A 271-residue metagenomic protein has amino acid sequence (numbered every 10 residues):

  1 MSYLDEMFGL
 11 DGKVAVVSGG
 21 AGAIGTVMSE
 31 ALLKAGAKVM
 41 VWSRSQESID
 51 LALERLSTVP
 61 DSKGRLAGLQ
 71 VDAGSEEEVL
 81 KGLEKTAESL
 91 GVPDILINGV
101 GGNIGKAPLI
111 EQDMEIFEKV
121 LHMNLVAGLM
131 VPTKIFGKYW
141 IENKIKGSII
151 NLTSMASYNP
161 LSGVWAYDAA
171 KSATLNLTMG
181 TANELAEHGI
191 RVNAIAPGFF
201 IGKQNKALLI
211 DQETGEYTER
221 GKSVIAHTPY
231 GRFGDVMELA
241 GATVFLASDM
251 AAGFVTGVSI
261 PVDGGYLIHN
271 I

Functional and structural regions predicted by a protein language model:
S2-E6, N103-K106, V244, M250-I271: Short C-terminal tail/terminal secondary-structure segment of NAD(P)H-dependent dehydrogenase/reductase domains
V14, A21-G22: Conserved glycine-rich cofactor-binding loop
A107-L109, D113-L121, V224: Substrate-binding pocket helix/loop in short-chain dehydrogenase/reductase
Q112, P160-D168, G180, L208: Active-site loop-to-helix junction immediately N-terminal to the catalytic Tyr of the SDR YXXXK motif in Rossmann-fold
G128-V131, A194, E216-A251, V255 (+1 more regions): C-terminal helical subdomain
T133, A170, T178: Active-site helix of classical SDR
K138-I141, N183-E187: Alpha-helical segment proximal to the catalytic Tyr-Lys
S154: Residue(s) in the substrate-gating loop at a strand-loop-helix junction that position the organic substrate next
